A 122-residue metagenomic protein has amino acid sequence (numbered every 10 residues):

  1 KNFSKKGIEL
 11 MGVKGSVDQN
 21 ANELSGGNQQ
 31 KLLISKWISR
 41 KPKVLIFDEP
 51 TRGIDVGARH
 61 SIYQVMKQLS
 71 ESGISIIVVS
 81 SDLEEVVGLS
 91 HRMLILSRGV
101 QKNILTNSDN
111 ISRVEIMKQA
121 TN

Functional and structural regions predicted by a protein language model:
K1-N122: Glycine-rich phosphate-binding loops of nucleotide-dependent enzymes
